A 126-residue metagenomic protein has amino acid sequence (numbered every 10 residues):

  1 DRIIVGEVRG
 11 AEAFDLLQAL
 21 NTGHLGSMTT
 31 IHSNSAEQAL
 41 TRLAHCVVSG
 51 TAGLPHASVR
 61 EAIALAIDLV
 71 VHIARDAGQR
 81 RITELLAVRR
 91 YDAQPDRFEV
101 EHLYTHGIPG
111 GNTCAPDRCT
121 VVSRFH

Functional and structural regions predicted by a protein language model:
D1-A93: Conserved P-loop NTPase nucleotide-binding/switch module
G78-H126: NTP-binding/hydrolysis catalytic cores, primarily Walker-type P-loop NTPases
